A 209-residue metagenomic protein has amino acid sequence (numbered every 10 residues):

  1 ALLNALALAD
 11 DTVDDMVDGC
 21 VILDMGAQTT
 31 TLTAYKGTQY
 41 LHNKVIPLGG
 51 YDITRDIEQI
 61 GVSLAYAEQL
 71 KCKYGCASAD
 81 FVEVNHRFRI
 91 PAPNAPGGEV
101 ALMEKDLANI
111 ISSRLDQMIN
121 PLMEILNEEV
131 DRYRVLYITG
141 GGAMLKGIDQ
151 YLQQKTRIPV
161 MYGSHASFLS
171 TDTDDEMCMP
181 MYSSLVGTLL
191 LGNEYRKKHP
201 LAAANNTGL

Functional and structural regions predicted by a protein language model:
A1, I46, C72, S164-F168: Short, ordered loop/turn segments at secondary-structure junctions
A1-A7, D52, S167-S170: Short acidic loop-to-helix transition motifs that present clustered carboxylates
A1-I22, L41, S63-L64, G75-A108 (+2 more regions): Nucleotide/phosphate-binding catalytic cleft detector across ATP-hydrolyzing and phosphate-transferring enzymes
V13-H42, I57, T188: Gly/Thr-rich phosphate-binding beta-strand-loop-beta motif of the actin/hexokinase/Hsp70
Q39-G75, A79: Glycine-rich phosphate-binding loop plus the immediately following alpha-helix
S78, Y133-K155: Glycine-rich phosphate-binding loops at beta-strand->alpha-helix junctions
I119-V135: Phosphate/pyrophosphate-binding loops at sites that engage ATP/ADP/AMP, CoA/4′-phosphopantetheine, polyphosphate
K155-L185: Conserved phosphate-binding/catalytic loops in two-lobed NTP-binding clefts
